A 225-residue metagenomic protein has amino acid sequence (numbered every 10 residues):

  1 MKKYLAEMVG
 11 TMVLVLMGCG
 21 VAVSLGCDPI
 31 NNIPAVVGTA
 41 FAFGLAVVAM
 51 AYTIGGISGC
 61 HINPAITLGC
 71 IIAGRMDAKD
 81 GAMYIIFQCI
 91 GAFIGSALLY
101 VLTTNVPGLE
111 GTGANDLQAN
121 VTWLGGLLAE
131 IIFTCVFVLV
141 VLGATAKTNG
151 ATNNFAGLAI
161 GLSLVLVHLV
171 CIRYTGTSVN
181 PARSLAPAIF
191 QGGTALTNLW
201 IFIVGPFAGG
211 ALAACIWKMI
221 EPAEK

Functional and structural regions predicted by a protein language model:
M1-K225: Membrane-interface helix-loop junctions and terminal tails of multi-pass membrane proteins
